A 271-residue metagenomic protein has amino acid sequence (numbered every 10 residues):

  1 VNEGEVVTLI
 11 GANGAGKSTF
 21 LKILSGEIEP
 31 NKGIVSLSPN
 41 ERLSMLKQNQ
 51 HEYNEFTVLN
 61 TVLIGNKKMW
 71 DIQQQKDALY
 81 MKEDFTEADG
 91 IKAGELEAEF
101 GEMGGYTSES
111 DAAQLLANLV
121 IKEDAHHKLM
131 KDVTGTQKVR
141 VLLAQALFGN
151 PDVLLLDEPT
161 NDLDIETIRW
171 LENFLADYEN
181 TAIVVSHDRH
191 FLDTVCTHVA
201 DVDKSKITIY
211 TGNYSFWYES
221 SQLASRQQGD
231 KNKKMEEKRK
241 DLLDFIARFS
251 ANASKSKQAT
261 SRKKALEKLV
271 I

Functional and structural regions predicted by a protein language model:
V1-N232: ABC ATP-binding cassette signature C-motif
S220-V270: Intracellular alpha-helical coupling/juxtamembrane segments of multi-pass membrane proteins
